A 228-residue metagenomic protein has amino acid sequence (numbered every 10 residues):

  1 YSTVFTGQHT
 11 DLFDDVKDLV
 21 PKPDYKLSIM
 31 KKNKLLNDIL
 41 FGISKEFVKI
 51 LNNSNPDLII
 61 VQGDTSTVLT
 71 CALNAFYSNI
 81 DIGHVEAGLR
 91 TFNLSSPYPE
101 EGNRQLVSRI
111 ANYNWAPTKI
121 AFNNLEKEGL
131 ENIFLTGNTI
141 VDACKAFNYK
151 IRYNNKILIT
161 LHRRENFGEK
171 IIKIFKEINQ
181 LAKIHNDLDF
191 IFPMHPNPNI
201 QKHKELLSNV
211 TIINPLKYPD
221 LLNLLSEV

Functional and structural regions predicted by a protein language model:
Y1-G42, E46: Conserved nucleotide-sugar phosphate-binding/catalytic loop shared by glycosyltransferases and other
S2-F5, V61, H84, L135 (+2 more regions): Structural beta-sheet core signal
V4-F13, S108-K173: A nucleotide-sugar donor-handling region in carbohydrate enzymes
D15-V16, I151-E227: Donor-nucleotide binding loops and adjacent catalytic segments primarily of GT-B fold Leloir glycosyltransferases
D24, I133, N209-T211: Short, conserved active-site loop motifs that form the nucleotide-linked donor/cofactor pocket
I29-G129: Active-site and donor-binding regions of nucleotide-sugar-utilizing enzymes
S54-L58, N155, V228: Short acidic/histidine-rich motifs immediately flanking catalytic phosphotransfer sites in two-component signaling
A111, E227-V228: An anion/phosphate-binding loop that grips the pyrophosphate of nucleotide cofactors and donors
